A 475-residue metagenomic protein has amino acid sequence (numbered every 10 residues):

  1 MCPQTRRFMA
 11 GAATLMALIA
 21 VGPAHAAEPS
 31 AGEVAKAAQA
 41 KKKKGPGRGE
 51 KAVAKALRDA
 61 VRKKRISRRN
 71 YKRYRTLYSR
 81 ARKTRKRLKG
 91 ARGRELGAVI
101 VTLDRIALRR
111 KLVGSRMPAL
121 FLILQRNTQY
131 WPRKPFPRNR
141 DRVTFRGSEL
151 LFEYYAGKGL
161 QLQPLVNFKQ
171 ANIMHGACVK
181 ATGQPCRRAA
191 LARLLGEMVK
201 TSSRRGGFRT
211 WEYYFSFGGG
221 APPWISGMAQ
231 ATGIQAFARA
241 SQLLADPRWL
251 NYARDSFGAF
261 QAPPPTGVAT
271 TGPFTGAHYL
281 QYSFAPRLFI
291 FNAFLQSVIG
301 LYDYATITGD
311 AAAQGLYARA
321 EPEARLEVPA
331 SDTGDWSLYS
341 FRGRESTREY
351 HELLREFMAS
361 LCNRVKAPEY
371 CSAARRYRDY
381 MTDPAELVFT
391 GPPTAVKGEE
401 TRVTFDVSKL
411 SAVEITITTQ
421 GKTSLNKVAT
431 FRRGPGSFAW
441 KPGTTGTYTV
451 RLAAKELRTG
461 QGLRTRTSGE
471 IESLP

Functional and structural regions predicted by a protein language model:
G32-L165, G176, K180-Y213: Low-complexity, Ser/Thr/Pro/Gly-enriched N-terminal "stalk/linker" regions
I100-D104, Q161-C178, W224-S241, L288-A305 (+1 more regions): Well-ordered alpha-helical segments within folded domains of soluble proteins
R126-G157, R188-R209, P247-G272, A311-S337 (+1 more regions): Long, well-ordered core segments of solenoidal/helical folds
N139-G159, G207-I225, T270-N292, D332-L353 (+1 more regions): Carbohydrate-binding/catalytic loop surfaces
G157, D379-E400, E472-P475: Short, compositionally biased P/S/T/A/G/V-rich stretches that sit at domain boundaries
V407-A412: Short proline/glycine-enriched turn/loop motifs at strand-loop junctions of beta-rich domains
S424-G446: Glycine-centered tight-turn motifs at strand-turn-strand junctions
